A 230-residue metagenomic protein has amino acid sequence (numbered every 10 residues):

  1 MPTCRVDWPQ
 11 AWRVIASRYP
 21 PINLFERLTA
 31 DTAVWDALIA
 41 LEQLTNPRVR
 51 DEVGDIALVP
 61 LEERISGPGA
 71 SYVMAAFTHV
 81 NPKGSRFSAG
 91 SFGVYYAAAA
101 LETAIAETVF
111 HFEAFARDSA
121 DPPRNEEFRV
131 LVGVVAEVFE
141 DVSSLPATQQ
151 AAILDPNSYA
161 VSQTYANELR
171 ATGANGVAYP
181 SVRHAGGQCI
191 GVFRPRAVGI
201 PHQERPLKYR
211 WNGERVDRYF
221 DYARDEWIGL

Functional and structural regions predicted by a protein language model:
M1-S88, A99, F110-L230: Active-site and NAD+-binding cores of ADP-ribose-processing enzymes
G93-A97: A short, exposed loop/beta-hairpin motif centered on an aromatic-Gly-Thr core
